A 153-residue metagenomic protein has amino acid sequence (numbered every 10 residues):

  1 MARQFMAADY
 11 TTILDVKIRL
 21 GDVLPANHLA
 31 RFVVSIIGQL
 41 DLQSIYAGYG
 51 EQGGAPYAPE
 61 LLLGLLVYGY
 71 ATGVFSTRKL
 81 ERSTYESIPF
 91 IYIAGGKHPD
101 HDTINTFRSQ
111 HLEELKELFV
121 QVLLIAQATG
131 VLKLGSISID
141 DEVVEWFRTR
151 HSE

Functional and structural regions predicted by a protein language model:
M1-E153: Detector for conserved single-position "signature" residues within domains
